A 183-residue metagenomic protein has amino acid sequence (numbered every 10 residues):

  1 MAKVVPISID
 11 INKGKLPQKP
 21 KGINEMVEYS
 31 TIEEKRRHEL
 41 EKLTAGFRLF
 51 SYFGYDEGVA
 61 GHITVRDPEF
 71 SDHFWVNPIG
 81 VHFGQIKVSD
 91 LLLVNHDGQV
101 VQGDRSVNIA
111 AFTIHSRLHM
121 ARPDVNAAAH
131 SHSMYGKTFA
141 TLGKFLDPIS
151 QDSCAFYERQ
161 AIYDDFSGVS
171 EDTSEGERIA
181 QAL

Functional and structural regions predicted by a protein language model:
A2-L183: Glycine-rich flexible loops
